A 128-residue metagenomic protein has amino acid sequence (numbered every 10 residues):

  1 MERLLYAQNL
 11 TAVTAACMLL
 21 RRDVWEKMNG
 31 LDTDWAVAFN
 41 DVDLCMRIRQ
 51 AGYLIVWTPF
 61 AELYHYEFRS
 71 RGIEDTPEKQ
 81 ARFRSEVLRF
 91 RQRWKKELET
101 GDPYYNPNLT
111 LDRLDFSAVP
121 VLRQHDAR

Functional and structural regions predicted by a protein language model:
M1-L10, T14, L19, I55 (+1 more regions): C-terminal, non-catalytic tails of nucleotide-sugar-dependent glycosyltransferases
E2-N29, D34-Y64: A short, conserved alpha-helix in the catalytic core of glycosyltransferases
Y66-R69: Conserved active-site-proximal loop/helix segments of enzymes involved in bacterial cell-wall and related
